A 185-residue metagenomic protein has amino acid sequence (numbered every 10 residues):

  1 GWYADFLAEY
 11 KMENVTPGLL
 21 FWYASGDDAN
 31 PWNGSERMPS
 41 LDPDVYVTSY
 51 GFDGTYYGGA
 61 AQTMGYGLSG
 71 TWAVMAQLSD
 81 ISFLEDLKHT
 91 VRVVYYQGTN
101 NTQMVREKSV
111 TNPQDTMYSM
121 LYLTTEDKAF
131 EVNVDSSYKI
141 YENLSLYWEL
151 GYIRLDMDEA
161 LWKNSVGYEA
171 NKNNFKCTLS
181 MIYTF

Functional and structural regions predicted by a protein language model:
W2-A4, E13, G70-V74, E126-V132 (+1 more regions): Residues that define the transmembrane beta-barrel architecture of outer-membrane proteins
W2-K88, R92, Q97-L121: Extracellular/periplasmic loop regions
E9-E13, S79-F83, S137-N143, Y147-E149 (+1 more regions): Structural signature of outer-membrane beta-barrel channels/translocons
G18-W22, T90-V94, Y147-G151, L155 (+1 more regions): Transmembrane beta-strands of outer-membrane beta-barrel proteins
Q62-G67, L121-T125, E159-A170: Outer-membrane beta-barrel domain signature
T90-R92, T99-N101, T124, K128 (+3 more regions): Extracellular low-complexity, Gly/Ser/Thr-rich intrinsically disordered linkers and protease-sensitive activation/hinge
K108-P113, F130, R154-A160: C-terminal beta-sandwich/jelly-roll accessory domains of carbohydrate-active enzymes
E142-V166: C-terminal beta-signal and adjacent terminal beta-strands/loops of Gram-negative outer-membrane beta-barrel proteins
